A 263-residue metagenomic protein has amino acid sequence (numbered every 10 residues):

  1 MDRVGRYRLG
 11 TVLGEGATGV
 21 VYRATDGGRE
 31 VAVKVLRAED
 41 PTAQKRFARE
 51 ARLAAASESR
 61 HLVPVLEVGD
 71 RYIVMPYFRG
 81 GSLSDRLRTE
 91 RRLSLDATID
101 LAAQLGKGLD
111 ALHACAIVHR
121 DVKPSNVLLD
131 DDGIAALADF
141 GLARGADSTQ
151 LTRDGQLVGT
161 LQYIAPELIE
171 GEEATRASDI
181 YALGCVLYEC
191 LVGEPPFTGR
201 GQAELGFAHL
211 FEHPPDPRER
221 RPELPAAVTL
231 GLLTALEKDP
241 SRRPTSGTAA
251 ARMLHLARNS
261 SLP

Functional and structural regions predicted by a protein language model:
G10-G16, V21: Protein kinase glycine-rich loop
R37-A56: AlphaC helix of the eukaryotic protein kinase fold
D70-S82, R86: Conserved short submotifs of the Hanks-type protein kinase catalytic core that shape the nucleotide-binding pocket
L101-A102: Activation segment signature within eukaryotic-like protein kinase domains
L105-I117: Protein kinase catalytic-loop region centered on the HRD/HxD motif
D179: Conserved catalytic-loop aspartate of Hanks-type protein kinases
V192-P196: Structural helix C-cap motif within protein kinase domains
